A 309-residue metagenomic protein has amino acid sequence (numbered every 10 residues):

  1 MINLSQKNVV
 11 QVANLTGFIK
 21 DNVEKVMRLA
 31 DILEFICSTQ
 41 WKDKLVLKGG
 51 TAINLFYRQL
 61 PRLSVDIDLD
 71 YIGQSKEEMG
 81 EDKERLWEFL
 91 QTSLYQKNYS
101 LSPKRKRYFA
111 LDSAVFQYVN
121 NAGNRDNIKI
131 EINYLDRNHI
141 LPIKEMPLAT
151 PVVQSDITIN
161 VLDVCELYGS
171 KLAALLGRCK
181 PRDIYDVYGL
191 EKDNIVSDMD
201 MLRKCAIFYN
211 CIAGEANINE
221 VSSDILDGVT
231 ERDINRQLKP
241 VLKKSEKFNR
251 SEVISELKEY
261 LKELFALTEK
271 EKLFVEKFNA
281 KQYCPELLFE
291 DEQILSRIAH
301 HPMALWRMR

Functional and structural regions predicted by a protein language model:
M1-L45, L55-I67, Y71-R309: Structured mid-to-C-terminal alpha-helical surface segments
L47-T51: Glycine-rich beta-strand-to-loop/alpha-helix junction loops that act as flexible
